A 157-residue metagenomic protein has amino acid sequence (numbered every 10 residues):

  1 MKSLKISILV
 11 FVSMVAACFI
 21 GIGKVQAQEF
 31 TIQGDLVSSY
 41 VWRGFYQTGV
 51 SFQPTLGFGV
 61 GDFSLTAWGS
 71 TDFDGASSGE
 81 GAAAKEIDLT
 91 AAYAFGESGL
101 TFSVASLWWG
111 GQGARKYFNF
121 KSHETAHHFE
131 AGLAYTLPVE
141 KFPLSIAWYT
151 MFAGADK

Functional and structural regions predicted by a protein language model:
M1-E29: Cleavable N-terminal export/targeting peptides
Q26-G57: Outer-membrane beta-barrel initiation region
Q28, T48-F52, A83-I87, T125-F129 (+1 more regions): Residues that define the transmembrane beta-barrel architecture of outer-membrane proteins
F30-G34, F63-A67, L89, L100-V104 (+2 more regions): Transmembrane beta-strands of outer-membrane beta-barrel proteins
L36-Y40, V60-D62, G69-G75, F95-E97 (+4 more regions): Transmembrane beta-strands of outer-membrane beta-barrel pores
T55-G57, T90-A92, G132-A134: Outer-membrane beta-barrel architecture
D74-L100: Short hydrophobic interaction/assembly module
G75-G81, Q112-E124, D156: Flexible, solvent-exposed loop segments that connect beta-strands
